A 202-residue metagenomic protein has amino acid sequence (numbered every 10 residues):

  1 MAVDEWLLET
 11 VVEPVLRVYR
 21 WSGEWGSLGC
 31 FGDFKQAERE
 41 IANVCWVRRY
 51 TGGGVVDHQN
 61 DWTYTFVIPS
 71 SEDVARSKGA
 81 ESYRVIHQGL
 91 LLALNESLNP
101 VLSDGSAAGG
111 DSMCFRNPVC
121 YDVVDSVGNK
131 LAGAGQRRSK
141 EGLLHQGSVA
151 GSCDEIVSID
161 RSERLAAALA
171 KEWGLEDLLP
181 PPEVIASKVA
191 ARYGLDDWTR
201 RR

Functional and structural regions predicted by a protein language model:
M1-I41, R48-R49, V55, A170-R202: Active-site loop/lid in soluble adenylation, ligation, and acyl-transfer enzymes
W6, G89-S97, R164-E172: Generic non-transmembrane alpha-helical segments
E38, D73-G79, E155-R161: Short, conserved charged micro-motifs
Y50-D73, H145: Residues forming anionic-ligand binding surfaces in small-molecule and nucleic-acid pockets of primarily soluble enzymes
T63-G110: Contiguous, small/hydrophobic- and glycine-enriched helical/loop subdomains that border and often "cap" functional
N95, N99-I156: A contiguous pocket-lining binding segment that forms or flanks enzyme active sites
V124-D125, R137-R202: C-terminal accessory segment of soluble enzyme catalytic cores
